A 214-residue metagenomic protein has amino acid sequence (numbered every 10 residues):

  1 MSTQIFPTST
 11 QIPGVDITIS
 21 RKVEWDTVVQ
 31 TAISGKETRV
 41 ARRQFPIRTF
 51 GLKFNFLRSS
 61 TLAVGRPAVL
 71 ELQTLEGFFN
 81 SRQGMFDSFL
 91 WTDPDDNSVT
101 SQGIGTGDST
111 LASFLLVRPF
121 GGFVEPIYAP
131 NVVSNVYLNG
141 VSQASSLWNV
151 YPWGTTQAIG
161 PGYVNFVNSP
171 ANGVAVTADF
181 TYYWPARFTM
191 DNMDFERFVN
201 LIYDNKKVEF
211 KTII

Functional and structural regions predicted by a protein language model:
M1-T27: Polar/acidic, low-complexity leader/linker segments enriched in S/T/G and N/D
T3-S9, I33-K36, V99-L111: Surface-exposed ligand/attachment interfaces on beta-rich extracellular proteins
W25, K36-S60, M193-I214: Oligomerization/assembly interface segments of phage tail-like spikes and tubes
N55-L57, V117-G121, N165-N172, I213-I214: Secondary-structure transition/turn motif
S59-Q73: Short, conserved charged micro-motifs
L72-P152, T181-I214: Extended beta-strand solenoid/passenger and fiber regions
S142-V174: A surface-exposed beta-strand-loop module
V167-T189: Small/polar beta-strand repeat architecture
